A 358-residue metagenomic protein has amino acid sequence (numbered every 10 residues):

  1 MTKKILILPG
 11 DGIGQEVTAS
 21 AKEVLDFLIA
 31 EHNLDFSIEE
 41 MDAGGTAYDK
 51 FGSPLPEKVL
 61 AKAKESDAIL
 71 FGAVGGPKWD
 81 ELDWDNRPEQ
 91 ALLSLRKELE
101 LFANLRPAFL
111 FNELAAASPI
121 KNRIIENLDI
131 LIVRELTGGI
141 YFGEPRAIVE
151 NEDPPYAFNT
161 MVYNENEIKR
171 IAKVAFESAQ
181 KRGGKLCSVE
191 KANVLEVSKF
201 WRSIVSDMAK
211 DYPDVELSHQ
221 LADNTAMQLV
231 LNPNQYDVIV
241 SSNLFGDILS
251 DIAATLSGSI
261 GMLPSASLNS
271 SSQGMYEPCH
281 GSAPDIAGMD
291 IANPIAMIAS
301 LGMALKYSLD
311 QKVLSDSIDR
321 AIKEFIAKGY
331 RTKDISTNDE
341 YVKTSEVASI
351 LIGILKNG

Functional and structural regions predicted by a protein language model:
L6-E23, F27-I29, E152-D223, Q235: Glycine-rich phosphate/diphosphate-binding loop of Rossmann-like nucleotide-binding domains
D11-G14, D67, V133, A175 (+4 more regions): Buried hydrophobic positions in well-ordered alpha/beta secondary-structure cores of metabolic enzymes
A21, L25, V205, M297-L305 (+1 more regions): Buried hydrophobic packing segments
N33-E57, M227-L229: N-terminal beta-loop-helix "entrance" segment that forms/cooperates in small-molecule cofactor or anionic ligand
G45-Y48, L229-Y330: Glycine-rich phosphate/nucleotide-binding loop
D49-F158, L244: N-terminal glycine-rich phosphate/adenylate-binding segment common to multiple enzyme folds
E113, Q220-M227: Short acidic loop-to-helix transition motifs that present clustered carboxylates
T137-G138, G143-R182, L186-S188, A192-V194 (+3 more regions): Glycine-rich phosphate/pyrophosphate-binding loop and the adjoining helix
